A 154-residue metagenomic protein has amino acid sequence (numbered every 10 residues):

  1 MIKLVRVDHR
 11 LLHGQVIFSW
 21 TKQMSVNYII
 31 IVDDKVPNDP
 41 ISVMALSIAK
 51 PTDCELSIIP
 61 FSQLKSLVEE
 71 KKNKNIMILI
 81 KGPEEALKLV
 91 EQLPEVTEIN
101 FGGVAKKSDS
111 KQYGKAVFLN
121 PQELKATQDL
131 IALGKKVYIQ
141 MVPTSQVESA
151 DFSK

Functional and structural regions predicted by a protein language model:
M1-E55: Long, hydrophobic N-terminal alpha-helical segment
I2-V5, N27-I30, E55-S57, N75-I78 (+2 more regions): Structural motif
I17-F18, A86, T127: Generic hydrophobic/aromatic pocket-lining and core-packing "Φ" positions
P37-D39, L64-K65, K106-D109: Short gly/pro/ser/thr-enriched loop/turn and capping motifs at secondary-structure boundaries
P40-M44, E69-K71, K111-Y113, A150-S153: Short secondary-structure transition/capping segments
S47-A49, N75-I76, V117: Short, hinge-like loop/turn segments at secondary-structure boundaries
I59-G103: Ordered, amphipathic secondary-structure segments that act as subunit-interaction surfaces in large macromolecular
P83, Q92-K154: Glycine-rich, aromatic-bearing surface loops/beta-hairpins
